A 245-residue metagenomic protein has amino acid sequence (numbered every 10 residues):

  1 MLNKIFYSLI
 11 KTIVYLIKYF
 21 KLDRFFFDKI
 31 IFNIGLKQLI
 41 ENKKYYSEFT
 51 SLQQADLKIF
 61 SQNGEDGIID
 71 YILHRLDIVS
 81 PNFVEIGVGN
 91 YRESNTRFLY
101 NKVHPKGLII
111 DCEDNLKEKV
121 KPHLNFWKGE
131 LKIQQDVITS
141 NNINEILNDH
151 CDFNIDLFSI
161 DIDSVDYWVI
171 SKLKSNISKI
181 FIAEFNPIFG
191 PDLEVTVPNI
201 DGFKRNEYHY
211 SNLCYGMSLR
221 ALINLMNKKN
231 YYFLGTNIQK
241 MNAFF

Functional and structural regions predicted by a protein language model:
M1-Q54: Membrane-proximal basic amphipathic "stem/tether" segments
F6, Q62-D66, R92, S140 (+3 more regions): A structural signal for well-ordered alpha-helical scaffolds and beta->alpha junctions
F32-K37, Y71, I223-L225: Short, hydrophobic/amphipathic alpha-helical patches that form generic packing surfaces within helical domains
K37-K43, I68, D192-T196: Short hydrophobic/aromatic-rich motifs at helix boundaries and adjacent loops
E41-E48, S94, T196-I200: Short amphipathic alpha-helical segments, especially helix-boundary/capping motifs
F49, H74-R75, I200-F203: A short alpha-helix capping/helix-coil boundary motif
D56-D149, F153: SAM cofactor-binding core of SAM-dependent methyltransferases, primarily the Rossmann-like beta-alpha-beta module
N82-E85, F98, H104-K106, H150-I160 (+1 more regions): Conserved acidic-Pro-Pro-aromatic motif
